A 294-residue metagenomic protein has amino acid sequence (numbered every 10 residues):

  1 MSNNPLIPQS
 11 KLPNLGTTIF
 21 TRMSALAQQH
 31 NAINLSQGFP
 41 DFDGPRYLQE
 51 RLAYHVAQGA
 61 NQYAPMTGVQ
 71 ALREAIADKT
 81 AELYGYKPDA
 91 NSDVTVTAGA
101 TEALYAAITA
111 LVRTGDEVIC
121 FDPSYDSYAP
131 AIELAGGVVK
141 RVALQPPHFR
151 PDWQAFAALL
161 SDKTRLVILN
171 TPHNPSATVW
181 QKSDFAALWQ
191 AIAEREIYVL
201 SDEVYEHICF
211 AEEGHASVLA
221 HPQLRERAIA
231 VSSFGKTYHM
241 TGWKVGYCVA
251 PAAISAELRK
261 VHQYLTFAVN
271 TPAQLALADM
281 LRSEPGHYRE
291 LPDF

Functional and structural regions predicted by a protein language model:
N3-L6, S10-G99, A106, M280-S283: N-terminal small-domain helix-loop-helix segment of the aminotransferase-like
P88-V94, T114-E117, K163, R225-A228: Short acidic capping loops at alpha-helix termini that bridge into adjacent secondary structure
A110-I132: Conserved PLP-anchoring active-site segment centered on the Schiff-base-forming lysine
L134-K140: A short helix-loop-beta submotif of the ANL/AMP-binding
G137, E194-Y198, R225-E226: A short helix->loop->beta-strand "cap" motif at the edges of active sites that frequently abuts
L144-E212: Active-site phosphate-binding strand-loop segment of PLP-dependent enzymes
R225-D293: Conserved core segment of the aminotransferase class I/II
